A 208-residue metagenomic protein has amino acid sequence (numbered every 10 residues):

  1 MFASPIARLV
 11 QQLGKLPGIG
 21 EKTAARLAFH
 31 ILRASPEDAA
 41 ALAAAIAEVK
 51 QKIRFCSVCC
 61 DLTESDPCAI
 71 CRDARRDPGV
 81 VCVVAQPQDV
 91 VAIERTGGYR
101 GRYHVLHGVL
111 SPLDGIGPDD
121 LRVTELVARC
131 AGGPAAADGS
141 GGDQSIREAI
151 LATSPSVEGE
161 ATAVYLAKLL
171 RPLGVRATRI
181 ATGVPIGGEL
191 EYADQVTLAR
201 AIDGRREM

Functional and structural regions predicted by a protein language model:
M1-P17: Extended, structured, electrostatic nucleic-acid-contact surfaces
F2, Y99-R100, V127-I150, S154-M208: Long C-terminal interaction/binding lobes of large macromolecular proteins
A24, R72-T153: Extended interfacial segments that mediate partner engagement and assembly in macromolecular machines
V49-K52, E64: Short metal-coordination and nucleic-acid-contact micro-motifs, chiefly zinc-binding Cys/His arrays
C56-C59, C68-C71: Short cysteine-rich clusters marking metal-coordination/redox-active sites
T63-S65, R76: Short functional micro-motifs and their immediate structural scaffolds
